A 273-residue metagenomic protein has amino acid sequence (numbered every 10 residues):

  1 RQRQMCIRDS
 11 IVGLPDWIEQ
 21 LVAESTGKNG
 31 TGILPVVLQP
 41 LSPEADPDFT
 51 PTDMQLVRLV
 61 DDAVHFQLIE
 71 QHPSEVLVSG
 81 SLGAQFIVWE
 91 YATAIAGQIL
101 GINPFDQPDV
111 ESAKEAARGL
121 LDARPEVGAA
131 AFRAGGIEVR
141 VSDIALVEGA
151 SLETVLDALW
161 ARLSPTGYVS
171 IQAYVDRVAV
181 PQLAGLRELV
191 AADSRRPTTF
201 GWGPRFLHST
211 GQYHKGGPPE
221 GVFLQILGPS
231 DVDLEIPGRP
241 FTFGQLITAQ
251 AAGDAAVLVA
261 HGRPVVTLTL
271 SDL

Functional and structural regions predicted by a protein language model:
Q2-I7: Short, small-residue-biased leader/transition segments that mark boundaries at the very start of proteins
R8-D46, A192-R205: Anionic-ligand anchoring segments at beta-strand to alpha-helix junctions in alpha/beta enzyme folds, i.e., glycine
D16-Q20, P43-D53, V178-R187, S209-E220: Short glycine/threonine-rich loop-to-helix capping motif typified by GTGT followed within a few residues by an Asp-Pro
W17, E24, Y91, I102-S112 (+1 more regions): Conserved phosphate/anionic-ligand binding catalytic regions in large, soluble enzymes, centered on
V36-L82, R187, T199-G201, F223-L227 (+2 more regions): Helicase-primase coupling helices
V57-L100, D254-S271: Glycine-rich, acidic loop regions that bind phosphate or pyrophosphate groups
L82-F86, Y91-I99, P108-S112, A116-W160 (+2 more regions): Extended, charge-enriched "interface" segments that sit outside catalytic cores
Y168-H208, K215, D233-A256: Extended C-terminal subregions enriched in glycine
